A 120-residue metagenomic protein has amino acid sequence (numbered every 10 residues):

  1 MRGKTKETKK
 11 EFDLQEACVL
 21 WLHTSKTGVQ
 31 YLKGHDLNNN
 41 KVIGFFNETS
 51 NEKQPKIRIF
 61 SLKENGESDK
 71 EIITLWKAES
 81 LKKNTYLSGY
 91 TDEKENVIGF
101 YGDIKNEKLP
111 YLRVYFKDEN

Functional and structural regions predicted by a protein language model:
M1-N120: Single-stranded nucleic acid-binding surfaces, predominantly the OB-fold ssDNA-binding core
